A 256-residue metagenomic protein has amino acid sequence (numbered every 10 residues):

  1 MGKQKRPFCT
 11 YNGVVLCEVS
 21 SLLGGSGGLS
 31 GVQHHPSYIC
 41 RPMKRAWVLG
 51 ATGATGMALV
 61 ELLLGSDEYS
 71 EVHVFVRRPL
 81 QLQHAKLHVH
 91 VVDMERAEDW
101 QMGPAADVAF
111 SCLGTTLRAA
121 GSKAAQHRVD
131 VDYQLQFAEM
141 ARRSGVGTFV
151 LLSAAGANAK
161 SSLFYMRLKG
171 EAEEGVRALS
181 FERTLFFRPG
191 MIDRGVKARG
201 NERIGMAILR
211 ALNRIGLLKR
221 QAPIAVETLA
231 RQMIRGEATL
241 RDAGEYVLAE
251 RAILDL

Functional and structural regions predicted by a protein language model:
A46, Q81, H88-Q136, M140-R143: NAD(P)H-binding glycine-rich loop region in Rossmannoid oxidoreductase-like domains and their noncatalytic homologs
A46-G65: N-terminal Rossmann NAD(P)H-binding glycine-rich loop of SDR-like oxidoreductase domains
L49, F75, C112-L113, F149-A155 (+1 more regions): SDR active-site strand-loop-helix element
G65-S70, A159-L256: Oxidoreductase cofactor-interface core, primarily capturing Rossmann-like NAD(P)-dependent enzymes
V74-Q81: Short, polar loop motifs at secondary-structure junctions
K86-L87, T184: Short, conserved active-site loop motifs that form the nucleotide-linked donor/cofactor pocket
K123-A124, R128-E173, A178, E182-F187: Conserved Rossmann-fold NAD(P)-dependent oxidoreductase catalytic core, especially the SDR/UDP-sugar
